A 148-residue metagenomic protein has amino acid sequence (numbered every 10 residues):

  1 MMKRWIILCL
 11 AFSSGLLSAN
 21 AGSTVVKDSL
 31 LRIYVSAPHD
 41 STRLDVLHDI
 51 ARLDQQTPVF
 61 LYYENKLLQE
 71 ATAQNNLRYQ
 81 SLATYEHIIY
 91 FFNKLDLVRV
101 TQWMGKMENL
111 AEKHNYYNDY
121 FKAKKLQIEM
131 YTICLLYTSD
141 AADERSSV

Functional and structural regions predicted by a protein language model:
M1-L31, A51: Bacterial Sec-dependent N-terminal signal peptides
L8, D28-S29, D40-S41, S81 (+1 more regions): Coil residues (strongly favoring Ser/Thr
Y34, A71-T72, F91-F92, M104 (+2 more regions): Eukaryotic all-alpha helical interaction scaffolds
H48-Q56, T84-K94, K122-I133: Tandem amphipathic alpha-helical repeat scaffolds
Y137-A142: Conserved small/polar residues in nucleotide/adenosyl-binding loops
